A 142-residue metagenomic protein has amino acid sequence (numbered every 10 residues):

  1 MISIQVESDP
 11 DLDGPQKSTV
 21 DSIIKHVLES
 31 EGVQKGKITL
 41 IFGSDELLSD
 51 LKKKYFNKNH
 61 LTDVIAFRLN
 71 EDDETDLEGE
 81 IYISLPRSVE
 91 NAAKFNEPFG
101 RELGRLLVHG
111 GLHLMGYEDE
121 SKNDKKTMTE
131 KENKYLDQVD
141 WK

Functional and structural regions predicted by a protein language model:
M1-G104, M115-K142: An acidic/histidine-cluster motif and surrounding catalytic segment that typifies divalent-metal-assisted enzyme active
L112: Conserved ATP-binding N-box helix of the HATPase_c
